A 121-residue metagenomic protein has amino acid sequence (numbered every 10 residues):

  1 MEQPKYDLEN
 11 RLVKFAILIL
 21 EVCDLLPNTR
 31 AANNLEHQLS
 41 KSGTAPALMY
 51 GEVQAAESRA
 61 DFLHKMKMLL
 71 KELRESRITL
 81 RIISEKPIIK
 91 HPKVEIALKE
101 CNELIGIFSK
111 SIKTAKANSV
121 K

Functional and structural regions predicted by a protein language model:
M1-K121: Amphipathic alpha-helical assembly/interaction segments
